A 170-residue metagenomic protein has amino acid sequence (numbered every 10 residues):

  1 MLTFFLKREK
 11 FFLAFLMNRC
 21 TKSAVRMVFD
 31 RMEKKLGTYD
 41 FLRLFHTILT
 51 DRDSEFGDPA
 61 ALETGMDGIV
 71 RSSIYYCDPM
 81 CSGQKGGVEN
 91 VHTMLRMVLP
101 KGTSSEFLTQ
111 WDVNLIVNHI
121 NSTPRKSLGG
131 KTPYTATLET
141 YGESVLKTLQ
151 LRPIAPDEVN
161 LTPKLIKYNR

Functional and structural regions predicted by a protein language model:
M1-T3, F12: Short glycine-rich loop/turn motifs
L6-K7: Short, acidic, Ser/Thr-enriched surface-loop or helix-capping motifs
K10-F15, Y76, K101: Short small-residue beta-strand/loop micro-motif enriched in glycine and branched aliphatics
A14-Y39: Active-site beta-loop-alpha junctions of metal-dependent nucleic acid enzymes, especially the RNase H-like/DDE
Y39-L44, I69-R71: Short helix-terminating capping/connector loops at secondary-structure junctions
T47: Hydrophobic "anchor" residues on beta-strands that sit immediately upstream of conserved functional sites
T50-R52, P59, G65, I74-M97 (+1 more regions): RNase H-like two-metal-ion nuclease catalytic core shared by retroviral integrases and related mobile-element nucleases
K101-R170: C-terminal domain-tail junction helix/linker
